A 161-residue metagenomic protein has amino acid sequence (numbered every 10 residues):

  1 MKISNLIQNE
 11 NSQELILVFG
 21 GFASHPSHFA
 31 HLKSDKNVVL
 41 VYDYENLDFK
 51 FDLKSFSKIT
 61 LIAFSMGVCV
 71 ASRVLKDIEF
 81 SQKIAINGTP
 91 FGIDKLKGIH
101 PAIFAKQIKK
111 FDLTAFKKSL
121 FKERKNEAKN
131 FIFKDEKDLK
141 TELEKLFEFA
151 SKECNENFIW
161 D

Functional and structural regions predicted by a protein language model:
K2-D48: Conserved HGGG/HGGXW glycine-rich cap/lid loop of the alpha/beta-hydrolase fold
F22, S65, G88-G92, K122: Short, flexible active-site-adjacent loop segments at beta-strand->alpha-helix junctions, enriched in small/polar
H31, R73-V74: Active-site signature of alpha/beta-hydrolase-fold catalytic machinery across serine- and Asp/Cys-nucleophile hydrolases
I62-S72: Gly/Ala-rich beta-loop-alpha elbow adjacent to hydrolase catalytic centers
K76-K109, E136-S151: Flexible "cap/lid" loop of the alpha/beta hydrolase fold
I103-F104, T114-K125: Helix-loop "lid/cap" segments that line or gate small-molecule binding pockets
K125-K134: Short glycine/proline- and acidic residue-enriched helix-loop micro-motifs that form flexible lids or anion-recognition
E156-D161: Catalytic His-Asp charge-relay segment
